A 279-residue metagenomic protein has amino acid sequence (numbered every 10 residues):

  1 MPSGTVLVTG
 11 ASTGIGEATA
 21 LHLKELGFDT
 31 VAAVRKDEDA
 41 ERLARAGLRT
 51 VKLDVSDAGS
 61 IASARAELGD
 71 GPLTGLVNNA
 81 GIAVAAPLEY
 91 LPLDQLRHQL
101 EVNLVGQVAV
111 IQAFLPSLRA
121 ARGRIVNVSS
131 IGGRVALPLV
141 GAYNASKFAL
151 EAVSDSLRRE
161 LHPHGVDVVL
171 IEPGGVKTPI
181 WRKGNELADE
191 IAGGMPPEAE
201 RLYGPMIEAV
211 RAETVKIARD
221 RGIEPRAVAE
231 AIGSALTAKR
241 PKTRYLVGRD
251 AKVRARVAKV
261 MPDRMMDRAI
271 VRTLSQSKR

Functional and structural regions predicted by a protein language model:
S12-T13: Conserved glycine-rich cofactor-binding loop
R45-G59: Rossmann-fold cofactor-recognition segment
N79-V84: Conserved NAD(P)H cofactor-binding loop of Rossmann-fold oxidoreductase domains
P87-L88, P92-R97: Substrate-binding pocket helix/loop in short-chain dehydrogenase/reductase
I111, S146: Active-site helix of classical SDR
S130: Residue(s) in the substrate-gating loop at a strand-loop-helix junction that position the organic substrate next
P163-A218: C-terminal beta-strand-loop-alpha-helix "lid" module of Rossmann-like NAD(P)-dependent dehydrogenases
